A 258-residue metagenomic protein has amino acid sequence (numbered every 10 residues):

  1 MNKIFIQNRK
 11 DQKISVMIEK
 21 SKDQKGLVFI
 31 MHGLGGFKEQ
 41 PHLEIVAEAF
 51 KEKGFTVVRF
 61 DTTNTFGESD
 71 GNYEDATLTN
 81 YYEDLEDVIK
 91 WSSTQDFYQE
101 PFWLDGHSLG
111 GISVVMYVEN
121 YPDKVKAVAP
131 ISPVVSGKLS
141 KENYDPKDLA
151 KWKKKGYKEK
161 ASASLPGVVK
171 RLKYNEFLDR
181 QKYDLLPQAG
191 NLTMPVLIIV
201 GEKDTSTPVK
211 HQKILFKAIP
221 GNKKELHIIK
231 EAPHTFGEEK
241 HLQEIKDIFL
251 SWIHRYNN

Functional and structural regions predicted by a protein language model:
M1-D23: N-terminal cap/lid segment of alpha/beta-hydrolase-fold proteins
P41-D70: Conserved alpha/beta-hydrolase
L43, M194, P208-K217: Short alpha-helix in the alpha/beta-hydrolase fold that links the catalytic acid
D75-D96: Alpha/beta-hydrolase active-site loop
N120-K170: Hydrolase active-site cap/lid region
L192-T193, I198-V200, D204: Short beta-strand/loop motif that positions the catalytic acidic residue of the alpha/beta-hydrolase fold
K203-T207, T235: Acidic catalytic loop of the alpha/beta-hydrolase fold
A232-I245: Catalytic histidine-centered segment of alpha/beta-hydrolase-like enzymes
